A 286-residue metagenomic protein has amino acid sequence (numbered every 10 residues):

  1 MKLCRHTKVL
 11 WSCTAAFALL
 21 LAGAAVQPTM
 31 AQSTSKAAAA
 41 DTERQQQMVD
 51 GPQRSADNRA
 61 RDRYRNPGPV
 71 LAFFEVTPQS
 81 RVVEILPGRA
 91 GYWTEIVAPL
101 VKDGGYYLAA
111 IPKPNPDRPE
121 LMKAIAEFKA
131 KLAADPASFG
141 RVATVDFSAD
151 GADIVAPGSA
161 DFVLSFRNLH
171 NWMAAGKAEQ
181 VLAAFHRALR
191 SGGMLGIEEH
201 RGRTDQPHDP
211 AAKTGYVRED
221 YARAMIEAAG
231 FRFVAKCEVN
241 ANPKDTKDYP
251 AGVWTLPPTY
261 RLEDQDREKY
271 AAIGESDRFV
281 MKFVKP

Functional and structural regions predicted by a protein language model:
R44-F73, T77-P78, I96: Class I SAM-dependent methyltransferase Rossmann-like catalytic core, especially the SAM/SAH-binding loop
P78-R89: Conserved class I S-adenosyl-L-methionine
V82, V163-L164: Hydrophobic beta-strand segment of the Class I
A98-P99, A178-S191: A short glycine-rich, Lys/Arg-flanked "PGG" loop and its adjoining helix->strand segment in the class I
Y107-A110, G192-H200: Conserved beta-strand signature within the Rossmann-like core of class I S-adenosyl-L-methionine
A149, N171-A184: A short, conserved alpha-helix within the catalytic core of class I
D153-V163: A short acidic, Gly/Pro-enriched loop at the edge of an enzyme's catalytic core that lines a small-molecule cofactor
E268-P286: C-terminal lobe and adjacent flexible extensions of AdoMet/dcAdoMet transferase-like proteins
